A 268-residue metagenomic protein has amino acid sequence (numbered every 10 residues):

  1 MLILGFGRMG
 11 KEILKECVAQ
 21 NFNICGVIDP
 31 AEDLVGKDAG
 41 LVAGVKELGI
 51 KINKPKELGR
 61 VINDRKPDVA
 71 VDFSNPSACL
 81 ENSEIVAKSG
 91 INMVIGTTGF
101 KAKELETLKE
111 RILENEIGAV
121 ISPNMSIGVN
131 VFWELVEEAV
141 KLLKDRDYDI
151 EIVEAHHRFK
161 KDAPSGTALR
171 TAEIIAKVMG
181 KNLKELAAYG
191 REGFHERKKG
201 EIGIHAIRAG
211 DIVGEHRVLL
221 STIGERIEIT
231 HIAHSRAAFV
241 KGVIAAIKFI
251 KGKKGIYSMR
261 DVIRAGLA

Functional and structural regions predicted by a protein language model:
L4, R8-R65, K144-A268: C-terminal substrate-binding/catalytic lobe of Rossmann-fold NAD(P)-dependent oxidoreductases
C25, N53, V94, G118-V120: Structural detector of well-ordered beta-strand residues that form the stable sheet scaffold of enzyme domains
P30, T98-F100, N124-M125, A155-H157: Short, ordered loop/turn segments at secondary-structure junctions
P67, L113-S122, T222-I229: Glycine/charged-rich beta-loop-alpha catalytic/anionic-binding loops adjacent to active sites
A70-V71: N-terminal Rossmann-like NAD(P) cofactor-binding module of classical short-chain dehydrogenase/reductase
S77-S89, G96-I121, N130-E138: Rossmann-fold NAD(P)-binding glycine/threonine-rich loop
N130-D147, A163: Rossmann-like NAD(P)H-binding beta-loop-alpha module
